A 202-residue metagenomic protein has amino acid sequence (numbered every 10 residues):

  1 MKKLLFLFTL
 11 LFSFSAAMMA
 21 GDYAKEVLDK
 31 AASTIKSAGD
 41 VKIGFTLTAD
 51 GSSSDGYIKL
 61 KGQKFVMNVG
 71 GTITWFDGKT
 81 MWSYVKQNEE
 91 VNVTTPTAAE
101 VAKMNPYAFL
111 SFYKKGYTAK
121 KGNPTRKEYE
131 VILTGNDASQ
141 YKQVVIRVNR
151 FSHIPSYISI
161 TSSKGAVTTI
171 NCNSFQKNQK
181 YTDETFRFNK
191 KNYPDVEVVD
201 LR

Functional and structural regions predicted by a protein language model:
L5, S15-S53, K59, K64 (+2 more regions): N-terminal leader/targeting segments and the immediate start of mature chains
F6-L10: Sec-dependent N-terminal signal peptides
T34, G56-L60, I73-T74, T118-P124: Short, exposed beta-strand/loop patches in secreted or surface proteins that constitute
A38-D40, S53, G62, F76 (+4 more regions): Extracytoplasmic
D55-M104, S163, T168-T169: An acidic-aromatic
P96-K127: Flexible, surface-exposed loop/linker segments and immediately adjacent secondary-structure boundaries
Y117-T118, G122-R202: Gly/Pro-enriched, hydrophobic low-complexity segments that function as extracytoplasmic propeptides/linkers
